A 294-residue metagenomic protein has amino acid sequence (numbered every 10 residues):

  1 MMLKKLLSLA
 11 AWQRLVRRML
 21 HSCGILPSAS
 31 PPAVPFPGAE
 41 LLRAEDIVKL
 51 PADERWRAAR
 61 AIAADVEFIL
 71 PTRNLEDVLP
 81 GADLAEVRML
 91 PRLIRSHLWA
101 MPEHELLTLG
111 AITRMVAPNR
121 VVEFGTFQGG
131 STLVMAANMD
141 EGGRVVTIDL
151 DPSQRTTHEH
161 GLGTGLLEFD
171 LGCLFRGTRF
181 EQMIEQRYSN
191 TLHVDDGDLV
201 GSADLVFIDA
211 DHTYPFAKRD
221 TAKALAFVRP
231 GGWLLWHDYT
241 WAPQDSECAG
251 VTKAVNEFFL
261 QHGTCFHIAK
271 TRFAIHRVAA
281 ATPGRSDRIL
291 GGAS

Functional and structural regions predicted by a protein language model:
M1-E86: Membrane-proximal basic amphipathic "stem/tether" segments
S8, P71-L75, D83, P102 (+3 more regions): Alpha-helix initiation/capping motif
E86-I94: Short glycine/proline-rich turn/loop motifs
L93-A100, L106-S294: S-adenosylmethionine/decaboxylated-SAM
